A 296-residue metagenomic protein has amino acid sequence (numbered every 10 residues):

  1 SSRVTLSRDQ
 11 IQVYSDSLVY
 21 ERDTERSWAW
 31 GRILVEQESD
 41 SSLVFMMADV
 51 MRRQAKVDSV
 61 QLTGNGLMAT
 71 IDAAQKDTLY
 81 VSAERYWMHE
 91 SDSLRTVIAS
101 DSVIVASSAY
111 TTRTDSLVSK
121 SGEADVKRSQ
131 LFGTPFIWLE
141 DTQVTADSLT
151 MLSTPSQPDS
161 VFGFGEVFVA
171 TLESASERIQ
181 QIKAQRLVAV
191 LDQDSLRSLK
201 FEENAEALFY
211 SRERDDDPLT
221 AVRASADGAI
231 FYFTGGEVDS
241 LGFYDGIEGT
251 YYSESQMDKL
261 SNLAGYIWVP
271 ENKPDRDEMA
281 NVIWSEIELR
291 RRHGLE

Functional and structural regions predicted by a protein language model:
S1-E296: Structural signature for solvent-exposed beta-strand/loop edge elements and short helix-capping sites, enriched
